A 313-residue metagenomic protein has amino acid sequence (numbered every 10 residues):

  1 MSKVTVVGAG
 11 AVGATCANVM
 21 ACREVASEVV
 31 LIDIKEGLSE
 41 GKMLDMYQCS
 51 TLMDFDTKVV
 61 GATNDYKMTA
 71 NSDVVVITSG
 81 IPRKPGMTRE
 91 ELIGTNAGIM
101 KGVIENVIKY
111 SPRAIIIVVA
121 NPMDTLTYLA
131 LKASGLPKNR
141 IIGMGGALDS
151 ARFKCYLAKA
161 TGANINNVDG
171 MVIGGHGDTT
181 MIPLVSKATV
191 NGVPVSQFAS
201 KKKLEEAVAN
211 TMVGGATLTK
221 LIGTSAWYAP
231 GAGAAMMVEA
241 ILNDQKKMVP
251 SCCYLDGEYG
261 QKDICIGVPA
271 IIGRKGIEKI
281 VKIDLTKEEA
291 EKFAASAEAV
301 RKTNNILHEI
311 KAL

Functional and structural regions predicted by a protein language model:
M1-V4: Extreme N-terminal starter segment of soluble prokaryotic enzymes
A9-G10: Glycine-rich Rossmann-fold phosphate-binding loop(s) that bind the pyrophosphate of adenine dinucleotide cofactors
G13-A14: N-terminal Rossmann-fold NAD(P) dinucleotide-binding loop
I34-S72, R301-E309: Conserved N-terminal Rossmann-fold NAD(P) cofactor-binding segment
T51-A114: Rossmann-like NAD(P)-binding element
T88-K154: Rossmann-like NAD(P)(H) cofactor-binding subdomain of soluble oxidoreductases
S134-R140, D149-L313: C-terminal substrate-binding/catalytic lobe of Rossmann-fold NAD(P)-dependent dehydrogenases
